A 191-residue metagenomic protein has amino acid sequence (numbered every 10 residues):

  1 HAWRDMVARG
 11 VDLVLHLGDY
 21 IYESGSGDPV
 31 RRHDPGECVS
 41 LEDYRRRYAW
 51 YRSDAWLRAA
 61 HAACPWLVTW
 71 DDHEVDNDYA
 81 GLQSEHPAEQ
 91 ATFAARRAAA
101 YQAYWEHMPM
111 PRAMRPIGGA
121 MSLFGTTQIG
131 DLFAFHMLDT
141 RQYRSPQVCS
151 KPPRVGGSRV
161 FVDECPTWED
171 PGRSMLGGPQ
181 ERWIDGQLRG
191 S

Functional and structural regions predicted by a protein language model:
H1-S191: Metal-dependent phosphoester/phosphodiester hydrolase catalytic core
